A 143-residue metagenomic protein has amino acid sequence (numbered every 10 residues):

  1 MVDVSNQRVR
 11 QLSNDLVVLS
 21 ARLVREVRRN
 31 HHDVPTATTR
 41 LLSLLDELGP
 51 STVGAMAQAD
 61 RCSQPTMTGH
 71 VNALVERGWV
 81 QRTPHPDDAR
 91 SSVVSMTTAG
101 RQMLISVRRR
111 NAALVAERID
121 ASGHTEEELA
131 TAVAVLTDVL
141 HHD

Functional and structural regions predicted by a protein language model:
M1-T39, D120, D138-L140: N-terminal leader segment of winged-helix/HTH proteins
N6, R10-L16, I105-D143: Terminal interaction helix/tail motif
R25-T66, R77: N-terminal helix-turn-helix DNA-binding core of bacterial DNA-binding proteins
V34-T38, S92, A132: Short, conserved alpha-helical segments within structured domains
A55, V75-S95: Beta-hairpin "wing" of winged helix-turn-helix
H70-A73: Residues within the DNA-recognition helix of helix-turn-helix
